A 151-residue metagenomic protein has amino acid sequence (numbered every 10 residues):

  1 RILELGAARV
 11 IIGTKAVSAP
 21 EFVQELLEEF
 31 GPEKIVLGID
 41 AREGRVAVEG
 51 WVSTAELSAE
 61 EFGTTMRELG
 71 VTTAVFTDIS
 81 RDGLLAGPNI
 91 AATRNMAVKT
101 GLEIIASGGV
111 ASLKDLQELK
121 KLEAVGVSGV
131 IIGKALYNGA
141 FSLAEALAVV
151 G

Functional and structural regions predicted by a protein language model:
R1-D82: Conserved anion-binding
R1-G6, A91-G126, A146: Catalytic cores of alpha/beta
I12-K15, E103-A111, I132-K134: Glycine-rich beta-strand-to-loop/alpha-helix junction loops that act as flexible
P20-Q24, A59-T64, I90-R94, L116 (+3 more regions): Generic structural signal for well-ordered alpha-helices, preferentially at hydrophobic/aromatic core positions
F22-D40, L85-S112: Alpha-helix-loop-beta-strand connector modules within alpha/beta enzyme cores
F22-F30, K120-V130, L136-G151: C-terminal helical cap(s) of enzyme catalytic domains, especially alpha/beta-barrels
R42, S80, V110-A111, L136: Catalytic metal-binding/acid-base residues of hydrolase active sites
G83-L85, L113-L116, N138-F141: Short active-site-adjacent structural elements
